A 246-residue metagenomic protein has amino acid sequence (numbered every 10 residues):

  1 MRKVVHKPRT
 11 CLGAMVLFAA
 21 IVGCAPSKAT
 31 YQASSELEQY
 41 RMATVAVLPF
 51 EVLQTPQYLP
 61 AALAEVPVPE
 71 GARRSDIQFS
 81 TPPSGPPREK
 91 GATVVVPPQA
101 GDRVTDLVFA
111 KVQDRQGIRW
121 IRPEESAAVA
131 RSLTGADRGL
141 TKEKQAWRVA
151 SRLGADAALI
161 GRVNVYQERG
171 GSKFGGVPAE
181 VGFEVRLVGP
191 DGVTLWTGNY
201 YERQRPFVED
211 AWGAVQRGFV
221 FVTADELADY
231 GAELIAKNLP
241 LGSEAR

Functional and structural regions predicted by a protein language model:
R2-G13: Bacterial N-terminal signal peptides that target proteins for export
G13-V22: Bacterial N-terminal signal peptides
C24-Y58, R115, V149-L153, V165 (+2 more regions): C-terminal/domain-edge helix-coil "capping" segments
T55-R162, T194-T197, E226-A245: N-terminal segment of the mature soluble domain
V94, P98, F174, F221: Flexible, glycine- and charge-enriched loops at secondary-structure boundaries
V129-A130, Y166-G170: Short, solvent-exposed loop/turn segments at secondary-structure junctions
A136-D137, K173-G176: Short low-complexity, flexible loop/linker segments enriched in glycine and/or proline with clustered acidic
W147, G170-K173: Short helix-to-loop capping/linker segments positioned immediately adjacent to catalytic or ligand/cofactor-binding
